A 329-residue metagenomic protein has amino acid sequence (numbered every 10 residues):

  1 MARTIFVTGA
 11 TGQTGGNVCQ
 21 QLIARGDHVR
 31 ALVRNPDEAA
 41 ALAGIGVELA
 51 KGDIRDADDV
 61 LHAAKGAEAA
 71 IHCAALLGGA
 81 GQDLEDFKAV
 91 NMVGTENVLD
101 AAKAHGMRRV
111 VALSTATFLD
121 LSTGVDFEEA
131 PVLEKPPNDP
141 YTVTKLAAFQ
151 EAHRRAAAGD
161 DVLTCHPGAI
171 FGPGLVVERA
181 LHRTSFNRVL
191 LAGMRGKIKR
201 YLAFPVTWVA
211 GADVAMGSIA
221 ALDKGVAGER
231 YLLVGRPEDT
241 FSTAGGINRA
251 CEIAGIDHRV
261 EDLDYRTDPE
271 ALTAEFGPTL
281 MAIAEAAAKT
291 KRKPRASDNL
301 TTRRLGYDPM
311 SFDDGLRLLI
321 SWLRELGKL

Functional and structural regions predicted by a protein language model:
I5-R25: N-terminal Rossmann NAD(P)H-binding glycine-rich loop of SDR-like oxidoreductase domains
D37-A43, V47-V93, A101: NAD(P)H-binding glycine-rich loop region in Rossmannoid oxidoreductase-like domains and their noncatalytic homologs
V93-Y141, L163: Conserved Rossmann-fold NAD(P)-dependent oxidoreductase catalytic core, especially the SDR/UDP-sugar
Q150-G174: Conserved beta-loop-beta element that borders a ligand/cofactor-binding pocket
G172-N187, A221-Y231: Glycine/proline-rich active-site loop of Rossmann-fold NAD(P)-dependent oxidoreductases
V176, N187-V209: A conserved pocket-lining segment of Rossmann-fold NAD(P)-dependent short-chain dehydrogenase/reductase
G217-I283, D313, R317-L329: Mid/C-terminal beta-alpha module of Rossmann-like enzyme folds, strongest in SDR-family dehydrogenases/epimerases
R230, E270-D308: Conserved C-terminal active-site "lid" loop/helix of NAD(P)H-dependent oxidoreductases that clamps the redox cofactor
